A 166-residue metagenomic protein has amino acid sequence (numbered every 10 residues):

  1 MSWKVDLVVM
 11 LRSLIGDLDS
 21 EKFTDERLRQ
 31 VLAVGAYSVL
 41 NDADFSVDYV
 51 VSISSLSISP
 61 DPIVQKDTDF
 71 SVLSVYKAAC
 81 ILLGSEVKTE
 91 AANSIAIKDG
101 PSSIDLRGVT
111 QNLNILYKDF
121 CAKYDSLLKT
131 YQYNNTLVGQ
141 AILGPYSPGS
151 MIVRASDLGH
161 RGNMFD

Functional and structural regions predicted by a protein language model:
M1-T68, E90, Q132-D166: Conserved short "hinge" loops at termini or chain/domain junctions
R12, N114-C121, D125-L128: Residue-level detector of alpha-helical secondary structure
V31, N112-N114: A structural signal for short hydrophobic/aromatic patches embedded in well-ordered alpha helices
D48, L83-I95: Short, solvent-exposed secondary-structure capping/transition elements
D67-V87: Elongated alpha-helical scaffolds
I81-S85, L127-T130, N134: Mid-sequence acidic-hydrophobic segments that form the walls of catalytic/ligand-binding cavities or oligomerization
G100-Q111: Eukaryote-specific, cytoplasm-facing alpha-helical/coiled-coil scaffolding segments in long proteins
